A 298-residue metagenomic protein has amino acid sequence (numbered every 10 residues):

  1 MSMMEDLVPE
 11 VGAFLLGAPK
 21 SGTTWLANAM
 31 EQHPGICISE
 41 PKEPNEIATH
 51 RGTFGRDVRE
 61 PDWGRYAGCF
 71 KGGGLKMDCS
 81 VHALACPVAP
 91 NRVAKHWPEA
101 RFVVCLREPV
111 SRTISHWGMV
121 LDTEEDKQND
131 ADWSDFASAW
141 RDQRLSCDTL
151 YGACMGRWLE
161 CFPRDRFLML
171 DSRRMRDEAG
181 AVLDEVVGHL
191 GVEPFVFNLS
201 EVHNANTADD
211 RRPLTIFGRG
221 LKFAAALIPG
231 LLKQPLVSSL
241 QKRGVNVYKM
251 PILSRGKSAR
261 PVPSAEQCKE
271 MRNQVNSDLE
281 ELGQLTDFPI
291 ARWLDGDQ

Functional and structural regions predicted by a protein language model:
M1-L84, K95-C105, V110-H116, V120-F136: PAPS-dependent sulfotransferase catalytic core
L16-P19, G55, R59, H82-C86 (+4 more regions): Aromatic-acidic/polar surface patches that form glycan- and anion
R51, F136-S146, A259-Q267: Surface-exposed cleft-lining segments at the edges of enzyme active sites
D57-G68, T123-L199, R211-L214: PAPS-dependent sulfotransferase catalytic domain
A89-R92: A short acidic, amphipathic alpha-helical/loop segment
E160-K269, F288-Q298: The conserved 3'-phosphoadenosine-5'-phosphosulfate
